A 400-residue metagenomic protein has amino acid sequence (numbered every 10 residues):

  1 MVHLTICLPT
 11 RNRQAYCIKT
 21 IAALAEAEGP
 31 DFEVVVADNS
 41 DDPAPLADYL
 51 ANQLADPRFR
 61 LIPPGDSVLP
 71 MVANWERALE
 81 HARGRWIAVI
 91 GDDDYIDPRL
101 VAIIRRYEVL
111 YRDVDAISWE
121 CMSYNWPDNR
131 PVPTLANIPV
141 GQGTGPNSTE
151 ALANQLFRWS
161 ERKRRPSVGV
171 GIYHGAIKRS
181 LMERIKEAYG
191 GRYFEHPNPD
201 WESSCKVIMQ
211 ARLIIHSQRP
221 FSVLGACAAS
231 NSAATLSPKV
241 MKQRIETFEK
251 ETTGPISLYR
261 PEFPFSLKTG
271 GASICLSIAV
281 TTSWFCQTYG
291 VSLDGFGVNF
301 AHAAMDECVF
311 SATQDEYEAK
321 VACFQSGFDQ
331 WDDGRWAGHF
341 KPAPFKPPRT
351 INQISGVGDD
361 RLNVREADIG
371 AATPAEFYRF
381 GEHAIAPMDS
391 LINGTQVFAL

Functional and structural regions predicted by a protein language model:
M1-K242: Nucleotide-sugar donor-binding/catalytic module of glycosyltransferases that assemble extracellular/cell-envelope
E120, S222-L400: C-terminal subregions of glycosyltransferases and related glycan-biosynthesis enzymes
